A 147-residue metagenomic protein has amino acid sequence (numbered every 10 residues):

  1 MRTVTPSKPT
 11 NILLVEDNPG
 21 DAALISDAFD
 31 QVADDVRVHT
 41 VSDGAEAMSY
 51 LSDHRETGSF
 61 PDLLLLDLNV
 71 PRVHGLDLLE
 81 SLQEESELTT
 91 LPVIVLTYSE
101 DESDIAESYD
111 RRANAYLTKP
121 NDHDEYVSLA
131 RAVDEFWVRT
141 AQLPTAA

Functional and structural regions predicted by a protein language model:
M1-L13, D17-D34, D124-A147: Non-catalytic signal-transmission and effector/linker regions of two-component phosphorelay proteins
D17, L96-E100, P120: Conserved active-site segment of CheY-like receiver
T40-L63: Acidic, metal-coordinating helix/loop segments flanking the phosphotransfer/catalytic sites of two-component signaling
S59-D62, E87-P92: His-Asp phosphorelay/catalytic-motif detector in bacterial-type signaling
L66-L68, T97: Active-site residues of response regulator receiver
P71, D101: The feature encodes the CheY-like receiver
